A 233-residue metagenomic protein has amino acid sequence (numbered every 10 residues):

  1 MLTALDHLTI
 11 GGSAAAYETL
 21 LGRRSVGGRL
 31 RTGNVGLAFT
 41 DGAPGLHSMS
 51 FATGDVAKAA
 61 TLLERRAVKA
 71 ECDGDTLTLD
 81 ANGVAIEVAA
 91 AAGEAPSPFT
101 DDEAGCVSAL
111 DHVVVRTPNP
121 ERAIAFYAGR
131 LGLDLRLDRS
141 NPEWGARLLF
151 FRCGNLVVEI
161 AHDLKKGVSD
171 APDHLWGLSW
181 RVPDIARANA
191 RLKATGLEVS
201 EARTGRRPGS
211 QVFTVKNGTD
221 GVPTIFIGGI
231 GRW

Functional and structural regions predicted by a protein language model:
M1-A15, P44-F51, A89-I124, L175-L178: N-terminal beta-strand motif that seeds the catalytic metal site of vicinal oxygen chelate
M1-G36, K58-R66, E71, V115-V157 (+2 more regions): Core segments of cupin and vicinal oxygen chelate
L21-F51, R203-R206: Conserved donor-binding loop and adjoining core beta-sheet/short helix segment in diverse acyl/aminoacyl transferases
L30-N34, L79-N82, F151-G154, V215-T219 (+1 more regions): Active-site beta-strand termini and strand-to-loop segments that position acidic
V35-T40, I86-V88, V158-E159, T224: Short, isolated positions in well-ordered beta-strands
T40-P98: Hydrophobic, ordered structural segments
V158, D163, G167-W233: C-terminal functional regions that serve as terminal interaction/effector modules
